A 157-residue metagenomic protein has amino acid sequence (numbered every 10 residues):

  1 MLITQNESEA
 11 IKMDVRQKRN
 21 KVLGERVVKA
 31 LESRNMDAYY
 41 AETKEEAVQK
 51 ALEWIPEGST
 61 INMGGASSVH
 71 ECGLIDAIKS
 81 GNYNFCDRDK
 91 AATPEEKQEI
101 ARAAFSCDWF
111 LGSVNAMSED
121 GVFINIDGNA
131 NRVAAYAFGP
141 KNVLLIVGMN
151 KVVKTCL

Functional and structural regions predicted by a protein language model:
M1-K12: Short, Lys/Arg-enriched N-terminal segments with co-localized hydrophobic residues within the first ~10-30 amino acids
N6, N20, N35, N62 (+6 more regions): Detector for Asparagine
I11-N20: Glycine- and acidic-residue-enriched helix-capping/strand-helix junction motifs
D14, S67-V69, D89-A92, F138-K141 (+1 more regions): Short, surface-exposed, polar/charged, turn-prone segments marking secondary-structure boundaries
N20-A101, S106-L111: N-terminal active-site beta-alpha-beta segment that forms phosphate/nucleotide-binding and substrate-recognition loops
F105-L157: Conserved phosphate- and dinucleotide-binding cores of soluble alpha/beta proteins, encompassing both enzyme active
